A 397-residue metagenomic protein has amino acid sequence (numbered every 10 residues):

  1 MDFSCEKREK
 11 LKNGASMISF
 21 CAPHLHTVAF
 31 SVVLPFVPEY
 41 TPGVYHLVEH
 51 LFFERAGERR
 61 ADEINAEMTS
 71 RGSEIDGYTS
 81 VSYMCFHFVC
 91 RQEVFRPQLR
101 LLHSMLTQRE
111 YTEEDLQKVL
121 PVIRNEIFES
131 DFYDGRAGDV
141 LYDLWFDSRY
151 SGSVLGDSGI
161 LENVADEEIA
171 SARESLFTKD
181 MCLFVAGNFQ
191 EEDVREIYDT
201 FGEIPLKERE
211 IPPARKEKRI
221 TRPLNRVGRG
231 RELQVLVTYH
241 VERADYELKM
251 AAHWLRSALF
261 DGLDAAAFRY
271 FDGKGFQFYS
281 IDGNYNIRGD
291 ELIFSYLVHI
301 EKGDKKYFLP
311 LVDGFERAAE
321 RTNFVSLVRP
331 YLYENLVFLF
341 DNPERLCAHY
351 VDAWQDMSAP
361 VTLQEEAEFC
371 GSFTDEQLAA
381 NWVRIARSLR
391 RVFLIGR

Functional and structural regions predicted by a protein language model:
M1-I64, A170-Y270, R390-R397: His/Glu-rich zincin catalytic helix
G57, E63-E210, V241-R243, A251 (+1 more regions): Charge-rich, well-structured scaffold segments of protease-associated domains
